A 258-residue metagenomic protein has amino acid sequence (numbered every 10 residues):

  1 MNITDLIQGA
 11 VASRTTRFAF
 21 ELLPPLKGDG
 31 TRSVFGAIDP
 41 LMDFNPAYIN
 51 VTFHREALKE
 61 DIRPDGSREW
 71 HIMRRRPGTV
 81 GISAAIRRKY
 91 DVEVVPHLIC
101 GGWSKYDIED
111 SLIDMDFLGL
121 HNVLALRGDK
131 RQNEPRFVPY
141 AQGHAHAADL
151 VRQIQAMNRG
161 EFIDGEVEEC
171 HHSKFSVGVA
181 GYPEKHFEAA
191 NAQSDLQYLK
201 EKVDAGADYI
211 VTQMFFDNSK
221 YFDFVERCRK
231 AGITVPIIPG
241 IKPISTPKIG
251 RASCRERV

Functional and structural regions predicted by a protein language model:
M1-F20, F162-F175: N-terminal amphipathic alpha-helix/helix-capping segment at the start of soluble metabolic enzymes
Q8-S13, I38-N45, G81-D91, L112-L120 (+2 more regions): Acidic (Asp/Glu)-rich catalytic clusters
R17-F35, E93-Y106, S176-S194: Active-site mouth loops of central-metabolism enzymes
F18-P24, A47-V51, V94-L98, V123-A125 (+4 more regions): Hydrophobic faces of well-ordered beta-strands that scaffold small-molecule active sites in alpha/beta enzyme cores
L22-L26, F53-A57, C100-G102, R127-Q132 (+3 more regions): Active-site-proximal loop/turn and secondary-structure-junction residues that shape catalytic pockets, frequently
P25, F44-P77, R131-Q142, A207-F224: Glycine-rich, proline-tolerant flexible connector loops at the mouths of alpha/beta enzymes
G128-Y198: Internal, glycine-rich beta/alpha segment that forms the wall or movable "lid" of small-molecule/cofactor binding
A252-V258: Conserved small/polar residues in nucleotide/adenosyl-binding loops
